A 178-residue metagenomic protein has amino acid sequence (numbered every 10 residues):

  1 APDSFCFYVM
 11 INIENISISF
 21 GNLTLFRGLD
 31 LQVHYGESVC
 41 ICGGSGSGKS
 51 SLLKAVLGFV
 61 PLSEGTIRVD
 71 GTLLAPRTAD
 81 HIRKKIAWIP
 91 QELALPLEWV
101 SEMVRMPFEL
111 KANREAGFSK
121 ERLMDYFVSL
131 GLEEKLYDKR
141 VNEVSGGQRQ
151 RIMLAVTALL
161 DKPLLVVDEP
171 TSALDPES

Functional and structural regions predicted by a protein language model:
C42-G44: The feature captures the beta-strand-to-loop junction immediately N-terminal to the Walker
L57: Helix-to-loop junction immediately C-terminal to a conserved catalytic motif
G65-L73, I82: Conserved ABC transporter NBD signature motif
E92, E98-R114: Q-loop/switch helix immediately C-terminal to the Walker
F118-L136: Conserved ABC ATPase "signature" region
R140-V144, Q148: Conserved ABC ATPase signature
L165-E169: Catalytic Walker B motif of ABC-type/P-loop ATPase nucleotide-binding domains
